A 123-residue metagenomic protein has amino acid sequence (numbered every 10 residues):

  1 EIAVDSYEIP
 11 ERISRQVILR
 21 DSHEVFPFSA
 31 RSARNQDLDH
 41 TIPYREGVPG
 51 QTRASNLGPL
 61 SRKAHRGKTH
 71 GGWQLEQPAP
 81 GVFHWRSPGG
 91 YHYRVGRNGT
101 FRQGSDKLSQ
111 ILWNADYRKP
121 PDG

Functional and structural regions predicted by a protein language model:
E1-G123: Short helix-coil boundary/hinge micro-motifs
